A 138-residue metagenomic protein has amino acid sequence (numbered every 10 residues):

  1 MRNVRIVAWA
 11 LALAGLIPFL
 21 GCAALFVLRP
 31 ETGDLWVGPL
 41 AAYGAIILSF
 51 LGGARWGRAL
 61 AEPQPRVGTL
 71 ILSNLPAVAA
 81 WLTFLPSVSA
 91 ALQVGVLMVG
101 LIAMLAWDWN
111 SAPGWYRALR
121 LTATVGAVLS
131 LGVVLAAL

Functional and structural regions predicted by a protein language model:
M1-A14: N-terminal membrane topogenic signal
G15-F19, I71-W81, R120-A136: Small-residue-rich segments of transmembrane alpha-helices in multi-pass membrane proteins, especially helix faces
A24-V37: Short, hydrophobic transmembrane alpha-helix segments
D34-I47: Loop-to-helix transition at the N-terminal end of transmembrane alpha-helices
I47-F50, V99-N110: Alpha-helical transmembrane segments and their membrane-interface exit regions
R55-T83: Helix-adjacent hinge/juxtasegments
F84-L101: Transmembrane helix-loop-helix
A106-V128: Interfacial loop-to-transmembrane junctions
